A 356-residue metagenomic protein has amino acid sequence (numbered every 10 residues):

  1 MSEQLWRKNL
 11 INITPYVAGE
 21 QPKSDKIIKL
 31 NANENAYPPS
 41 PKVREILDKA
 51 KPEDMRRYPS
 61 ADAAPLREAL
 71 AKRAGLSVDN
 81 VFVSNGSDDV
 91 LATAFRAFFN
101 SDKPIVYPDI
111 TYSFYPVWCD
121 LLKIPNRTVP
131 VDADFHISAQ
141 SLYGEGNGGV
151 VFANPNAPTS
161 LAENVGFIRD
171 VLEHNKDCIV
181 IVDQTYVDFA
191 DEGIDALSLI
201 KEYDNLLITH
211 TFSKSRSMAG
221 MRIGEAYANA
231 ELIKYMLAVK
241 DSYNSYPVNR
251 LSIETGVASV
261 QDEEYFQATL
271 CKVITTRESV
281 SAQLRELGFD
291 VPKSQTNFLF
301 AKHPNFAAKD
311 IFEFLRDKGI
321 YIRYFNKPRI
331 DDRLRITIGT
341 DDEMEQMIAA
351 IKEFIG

Functional and structural regions predicted by a protein language model:
M1-R57: N-terminal "arm"/small-domain region of PLP-dependent enzymes with the aminotransferase-like
D62, N205-R285, F289-P292: PLP-dependent aminotransferase class I/II
A64-P104, N305: Phosphate-binding glycine-rich loop
A97-A153: PLP-dependent aminotransferase-like
H136-G146, P158-V180, Q184-S215: Active-site pre-lysine segment of PLP-dependent enzymes
G166, F314-K318, R323, K327-G356: PLP-dependent enzyme catalytic core of the Aspartate aminotransferase-like
I274, E286-K318: Conserved PLP-binding catalytic core of the aspartate aminotransferase-like
